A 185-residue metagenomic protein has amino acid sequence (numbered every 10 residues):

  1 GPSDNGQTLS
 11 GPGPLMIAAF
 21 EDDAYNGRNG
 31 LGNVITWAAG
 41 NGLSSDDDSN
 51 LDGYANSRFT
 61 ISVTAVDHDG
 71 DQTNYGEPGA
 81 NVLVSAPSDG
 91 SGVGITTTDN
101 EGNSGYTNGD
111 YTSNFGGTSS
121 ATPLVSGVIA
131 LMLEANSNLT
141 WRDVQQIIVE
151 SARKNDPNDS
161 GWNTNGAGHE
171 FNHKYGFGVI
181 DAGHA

Functional and structural regions predicted by a protein language model:
G1, T8-W37, S45-T64, D69-P87 (+3 more regions): Mature extracellular/periplasmic domains of secretome proteins
D4-L15, N26-R28, S45-S49, G94 (+2 more regions): Surface-exposed intrinsically disordered loops and tails
A19, L131, N155: Short alpha-helical functional segments enriched in proximate histidine and acidic residues
G32-N33, F59-T60, N74, E134-A185: C-terminal subdomain of the subtilisin-like protease fold in secreted/lumenal serine endopeptidases
D52-E134, N138, V179-I180, H184: Extracellular S/T/G-rich loop segment that most often corresponds to the catalytic His/Ser-adjacent loop
